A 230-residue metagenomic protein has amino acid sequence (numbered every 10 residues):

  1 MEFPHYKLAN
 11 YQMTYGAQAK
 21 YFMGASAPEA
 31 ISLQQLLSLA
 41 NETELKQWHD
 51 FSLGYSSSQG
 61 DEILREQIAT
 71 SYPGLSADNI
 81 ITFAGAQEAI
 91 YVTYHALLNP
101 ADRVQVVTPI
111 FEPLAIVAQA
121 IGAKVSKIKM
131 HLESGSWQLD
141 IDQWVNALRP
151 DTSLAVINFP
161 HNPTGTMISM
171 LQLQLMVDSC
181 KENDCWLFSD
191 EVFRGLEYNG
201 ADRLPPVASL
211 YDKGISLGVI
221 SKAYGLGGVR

Functional and structural regions predicted by a protein language model:
M1-G85, V92: N-terminal small-domain helix-loop-helix segment of the aminotransferase-like
M23-S26, I68, I80, V104 (+5 more regions): Generic structural signal for small/hydrophobic residues in well-ordered secondary structure, especially within
S26-A30, Q87, F111, H161-N162 (+2 more regions): Short, solvent-exposed loop/turn segments at secondary-structure junctions
A96-I157: PLP-dependent aminotransferase-like
D102, A123, E182-C185, D212: A short helix->loop->beta-strand "cap" motif at the edges of active sites that frequently abuts
V117-A118, S179, P206-V207: Hydrophobic/aromatic ligand-binding patch that stacks against planar heteroaromatic rings of cofactors or nucleotides
L132-D202: Active-site phosphate-binding strand-loop segment of PLP-dependent enzymes
S209-R230: Active-site PLP attachment segment
